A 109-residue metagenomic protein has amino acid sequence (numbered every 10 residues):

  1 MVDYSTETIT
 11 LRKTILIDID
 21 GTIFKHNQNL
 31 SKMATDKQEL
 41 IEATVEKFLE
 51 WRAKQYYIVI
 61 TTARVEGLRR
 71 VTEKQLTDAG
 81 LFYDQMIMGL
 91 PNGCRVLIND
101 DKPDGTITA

Functional and structural regions predicted by a protein language model:
M1-A109: HAD-like aspartate-dependent phosphatase fold
